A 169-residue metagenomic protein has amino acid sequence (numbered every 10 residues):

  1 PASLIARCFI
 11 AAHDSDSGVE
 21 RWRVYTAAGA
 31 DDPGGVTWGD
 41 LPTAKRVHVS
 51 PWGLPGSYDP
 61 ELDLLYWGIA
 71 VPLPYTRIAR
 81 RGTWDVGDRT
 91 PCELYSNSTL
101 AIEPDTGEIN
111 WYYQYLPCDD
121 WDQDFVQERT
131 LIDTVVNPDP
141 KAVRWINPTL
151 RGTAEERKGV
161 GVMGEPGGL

Functional and structural regions predicted by a protein language model:
P1, Y25, A70, P166: Short loop/turn segments immediately following the C-termini of beta-strands
I5-R7: Extracytoplasmic
F9-P42, R46, I78-F125, I132-V160 (+1 more regions): Extracytoplasmic/lumenal domain signature
V49-P51: Soluble metallo-hydrolase cores and metallopeptidase-like ectodomains found primarily in the secretory/periplasmic
E61-L62, P166: Short strand-connecting beta-turns/loops that link adjacent beta-strands
